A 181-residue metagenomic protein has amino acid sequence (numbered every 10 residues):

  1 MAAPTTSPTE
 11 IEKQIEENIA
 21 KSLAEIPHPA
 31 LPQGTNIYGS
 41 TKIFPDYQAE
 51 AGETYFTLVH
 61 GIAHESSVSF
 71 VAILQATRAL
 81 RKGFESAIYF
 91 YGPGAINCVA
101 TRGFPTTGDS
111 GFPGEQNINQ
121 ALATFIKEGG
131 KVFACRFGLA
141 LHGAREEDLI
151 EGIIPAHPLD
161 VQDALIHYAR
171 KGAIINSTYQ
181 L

Functional and structural regions predicted by a protein language model:
E17-Y47, A51: Positively charged, low-complexity intrinsically disordered leader regions
E50-A51, F56-F70, C98: Short, glycine-rich nucleotide/cofactor-binding loops
I62-H64, P93-I96, G138-H142: Solvent-exposed loop/turn segments at secondary-structure junctions within structured extracellular/periplasmic domains
V68-F84, I88: Histidine-anchored nucleotide/phosphate-binding helix
S86-G92, V132-R136: Short internal beta-strands
A95-T106: N-terminal beta-loop-helix "entrance" segment that forms/cooperates in small-molecule cofactor or anionic ligand
T106-G138: A glycine-rich helix N-cap at a beta->alpha junction
F112-P113, I153-L159: Short acidic-hydrophobic, aromatic-tinged amphipathic segments that line or gate anion-handling sites
